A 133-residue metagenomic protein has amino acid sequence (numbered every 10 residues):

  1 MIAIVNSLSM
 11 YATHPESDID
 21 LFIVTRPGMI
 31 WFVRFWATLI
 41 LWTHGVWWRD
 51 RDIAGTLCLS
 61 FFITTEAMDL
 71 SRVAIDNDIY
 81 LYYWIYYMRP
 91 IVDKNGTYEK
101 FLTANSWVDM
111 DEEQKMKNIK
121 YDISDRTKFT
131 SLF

Functional and structural regions predicted by a protein language model:
M1-E16, T25-F133: Catalytic core of pol beta-like nucleotidyltransferases
